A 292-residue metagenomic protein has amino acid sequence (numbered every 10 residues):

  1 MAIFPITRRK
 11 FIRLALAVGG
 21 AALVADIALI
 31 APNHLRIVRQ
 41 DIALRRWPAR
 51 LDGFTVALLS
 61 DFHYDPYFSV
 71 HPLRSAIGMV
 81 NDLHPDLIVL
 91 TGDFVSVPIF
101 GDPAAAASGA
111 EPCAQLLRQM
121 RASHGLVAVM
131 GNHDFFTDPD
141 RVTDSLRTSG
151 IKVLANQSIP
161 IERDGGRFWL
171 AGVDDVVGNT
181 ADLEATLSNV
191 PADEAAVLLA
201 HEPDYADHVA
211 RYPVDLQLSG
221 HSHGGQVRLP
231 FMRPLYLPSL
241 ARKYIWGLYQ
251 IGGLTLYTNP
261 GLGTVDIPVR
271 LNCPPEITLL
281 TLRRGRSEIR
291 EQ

Functional and structural regions predicted by a protein language model:
M1-G19: N-terminal secretory signal peptides and thylakoid transit peptides that target proteins across membranes
A17, L23, L29-V38, G253-L254 (+1 more regions): Acidic, His/Gly-rich catalytic cores of divalent-metal-dependent hydrolytic chemistry
D41, G109-D182, T186-V190: Extended active-site neighborhood of metal-dependent phosphoesterases/phosphodiesterases
L44-V56, I159-L170, Q250-T255: Beta-strand-turn-beta hairpins that frame and shape the catalytic cleft of phosphate-ester-processing enzymes
G53-H63, R167-D175, V197-A200, T255-P260: Active-site-proximal beta-strand elements of phosphoester/diester hydrolases
F54-V142: Membrane-embedded segments
L59-S60, I88-G92, G125-N132, L154-N156 (+3 more regions): Active-site neighborhood of phospho(di)ester-bond hydrolases with catalytic His/Asp-centered motifs
P203-T278: Conserved beta-sheet core of the metallophosphoesterase superfamily
